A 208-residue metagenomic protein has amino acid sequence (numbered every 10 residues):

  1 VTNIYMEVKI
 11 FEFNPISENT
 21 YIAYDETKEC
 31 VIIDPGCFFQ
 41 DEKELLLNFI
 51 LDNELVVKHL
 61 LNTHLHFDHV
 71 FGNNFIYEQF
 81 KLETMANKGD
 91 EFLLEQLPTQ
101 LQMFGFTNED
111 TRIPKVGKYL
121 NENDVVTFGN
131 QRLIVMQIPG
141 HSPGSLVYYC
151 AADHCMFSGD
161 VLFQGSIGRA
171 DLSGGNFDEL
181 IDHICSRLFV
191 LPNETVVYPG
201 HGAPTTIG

Functional and structural regions predicted by a protein language model:
I4-E7, F104-N108, N130-Q131: Short Pro/Gly-enriched beta-strand edge/turn motifs at strand-loop
Y5-N53, V147-S158: Conserved beta-strand hairpin/beta-sheet module of binuclear metal-dependent hydrolase folds, prominently
K9, L61, I134: Conserved Rossmann-like nucleotide-binding pocket used by diverse enzymes that bind dinucleotide cofactors
F11-F13, K115-G117, Q137-P139: Short Gly/Pro-enriched turn/cap motifs at secondary-structure boundaries
C37-F38, Q100-M103, V125-G208: Metallo-beta-lactamase
C37-K43, L47-T127: Active-site HxH/HxHxD metal-binding segment of metal-dependent hydrolases
